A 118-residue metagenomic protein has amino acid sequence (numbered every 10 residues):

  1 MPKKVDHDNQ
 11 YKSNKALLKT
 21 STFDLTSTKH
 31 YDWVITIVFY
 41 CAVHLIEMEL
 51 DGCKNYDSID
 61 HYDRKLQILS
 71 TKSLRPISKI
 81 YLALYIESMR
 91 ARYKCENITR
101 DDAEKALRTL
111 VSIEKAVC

Functional and structural regions predicted by a protein language model:
M1-C118: Terminal alpha-helical segments
